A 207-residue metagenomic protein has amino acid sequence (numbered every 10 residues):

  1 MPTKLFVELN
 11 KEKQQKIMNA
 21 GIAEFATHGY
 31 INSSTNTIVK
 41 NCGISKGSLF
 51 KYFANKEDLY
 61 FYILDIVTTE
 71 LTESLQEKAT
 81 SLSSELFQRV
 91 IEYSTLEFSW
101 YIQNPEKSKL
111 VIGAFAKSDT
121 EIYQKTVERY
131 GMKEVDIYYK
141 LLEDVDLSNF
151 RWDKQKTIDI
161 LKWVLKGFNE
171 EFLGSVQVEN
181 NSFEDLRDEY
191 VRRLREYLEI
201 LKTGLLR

Functional and structural regions predicted by a protein language model:
M1-E12: N-terminal intrinsically disordered/low-complexity leader segments
P2, K16, E24-D58, Y62: Helix-turn-helix
Y62, E77-Q103, K154-L161, V191: Hydrophobic alpha-helical connector segments
I63-V90, K107, Y138-D146: Amphipathic alpha-helical linker/stalk segments
Q88-G113, Y139, K162-L173, T203 (+1 more regions): Helical hydrophobic small-molecule/effector-binding pocket
S99-I137, Q155-K156, E184-R187: Short secondary-structure transition hinges
M132-L161, T203-R207: Hydrophobic alpha-helical bundle segments that form small-molecule/ligand-binding pockets
D146-Y197: Hydrophobic/aromatic-rich alpha-helical bundle segments in the mid-to-C-terminal region
